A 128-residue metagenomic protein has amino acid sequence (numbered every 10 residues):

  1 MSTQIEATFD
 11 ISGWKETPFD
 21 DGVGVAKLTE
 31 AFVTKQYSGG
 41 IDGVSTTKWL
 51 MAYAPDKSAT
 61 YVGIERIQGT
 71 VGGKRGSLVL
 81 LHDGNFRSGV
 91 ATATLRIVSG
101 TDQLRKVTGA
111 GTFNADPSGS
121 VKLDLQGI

Functional and structural regions predicted by a protein language model:
M1-I128: Beta-strand-enriched cores of mature, soluble protein domains
